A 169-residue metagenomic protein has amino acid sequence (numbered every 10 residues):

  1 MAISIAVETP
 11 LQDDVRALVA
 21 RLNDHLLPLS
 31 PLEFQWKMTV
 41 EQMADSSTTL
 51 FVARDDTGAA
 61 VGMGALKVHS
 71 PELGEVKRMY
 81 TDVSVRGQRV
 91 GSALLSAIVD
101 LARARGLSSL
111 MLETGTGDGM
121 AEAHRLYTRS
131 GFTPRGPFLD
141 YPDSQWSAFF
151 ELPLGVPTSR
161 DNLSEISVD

Functional and structural regions predicted by a protein language model:
I3-K77, D82, L95-S96, L101 (+4 more regions): Acetyl-CoA-dependent GNAT
T48, Q145-F150: Short hydrophobic/aromatic beta-strand or adjacent loop that forms the aromatic wall/cage of a ligand/substrate-binding
T81, G87-L101, R125-R129: Conserved acetyl-CoA-binding loop-helix of GNAT-fold acetyltransferases
A102-G115: Conserved GNAT acetyl-CoA-binding A-motif
L112-A123, Y141-Q145: Conserved beta-strand-loop-alpha-helix junction that forms the acyl-donor binding cleft
